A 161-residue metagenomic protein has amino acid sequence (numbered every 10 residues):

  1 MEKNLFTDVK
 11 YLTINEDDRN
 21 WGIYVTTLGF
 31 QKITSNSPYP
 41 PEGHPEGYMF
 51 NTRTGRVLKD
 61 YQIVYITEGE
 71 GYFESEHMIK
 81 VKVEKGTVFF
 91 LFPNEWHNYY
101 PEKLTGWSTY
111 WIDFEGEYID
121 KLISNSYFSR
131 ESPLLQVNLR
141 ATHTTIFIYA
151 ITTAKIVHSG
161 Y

Functional and structural regions predicted by a protein language model:
M1-V81, K103: Generic protein-terminus/edge-of-domain signal
T13, K121-Y161: Amphipathic alpha-helical segments enriched in hydrophobic/aromatic residues interleaved with Lys/Arg
T27, I63, V88-F90, W111: Conserved hydrophobic/aromatic beta-strand scaffold that supports enzyme active sites
T27, N98, P133-L134: Conserved beta-strand positions that form and line the central face of beta-propeller blades
S35, E68-E70, V88, N94-W96 (+1 more regions): Short, charged/polar surface micro-motifs in flexible loops or helix N-caps
Q62-Y65, E115-Y118, T142-I146: Amphipathic, well-ordered alpha-helical segments in soluble domains
H77-F92: Short acidic-glycine-tyrosine-enriched beta hairpin
K80, N94-Y118: Ligand-binding loop in jelly-roll beta-barrel domains
